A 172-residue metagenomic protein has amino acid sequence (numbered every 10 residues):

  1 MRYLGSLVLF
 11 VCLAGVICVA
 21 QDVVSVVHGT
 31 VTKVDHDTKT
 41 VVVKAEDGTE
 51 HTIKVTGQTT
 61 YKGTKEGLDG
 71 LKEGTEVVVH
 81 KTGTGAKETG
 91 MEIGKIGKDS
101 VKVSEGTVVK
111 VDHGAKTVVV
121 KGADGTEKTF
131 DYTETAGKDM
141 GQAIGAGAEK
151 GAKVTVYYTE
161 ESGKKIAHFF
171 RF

Functional and structural regions predicted by a protein language model:
R2-T135, M140-F172: Short, flexible, surface-exposed loop segments at domain boundaries
